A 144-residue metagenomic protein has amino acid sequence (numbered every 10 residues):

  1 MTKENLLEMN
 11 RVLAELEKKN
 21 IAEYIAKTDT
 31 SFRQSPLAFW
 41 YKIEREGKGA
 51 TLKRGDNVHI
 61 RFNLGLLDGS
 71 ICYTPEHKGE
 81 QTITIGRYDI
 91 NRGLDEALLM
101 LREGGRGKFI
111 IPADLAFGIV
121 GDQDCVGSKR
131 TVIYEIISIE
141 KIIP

Functional and structural regions predicted by a protein language model:
M1-P144: Cross-family detector of peptidyl-prolyl cis-trans isomerase
